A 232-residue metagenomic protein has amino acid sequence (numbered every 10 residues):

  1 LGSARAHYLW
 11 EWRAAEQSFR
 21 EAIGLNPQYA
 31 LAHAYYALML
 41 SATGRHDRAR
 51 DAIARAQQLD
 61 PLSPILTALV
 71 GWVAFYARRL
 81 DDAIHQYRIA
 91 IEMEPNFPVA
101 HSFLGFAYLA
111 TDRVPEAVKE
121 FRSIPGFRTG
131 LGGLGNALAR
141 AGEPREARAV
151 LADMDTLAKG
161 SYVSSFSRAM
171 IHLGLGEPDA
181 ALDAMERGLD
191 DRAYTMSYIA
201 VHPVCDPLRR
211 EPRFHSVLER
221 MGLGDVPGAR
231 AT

Functional and structural regions predicted by a protein language model:
G2, A14-R20, A30-Y36, L40-T232: Alpha-helical protein-protein interaction modules
